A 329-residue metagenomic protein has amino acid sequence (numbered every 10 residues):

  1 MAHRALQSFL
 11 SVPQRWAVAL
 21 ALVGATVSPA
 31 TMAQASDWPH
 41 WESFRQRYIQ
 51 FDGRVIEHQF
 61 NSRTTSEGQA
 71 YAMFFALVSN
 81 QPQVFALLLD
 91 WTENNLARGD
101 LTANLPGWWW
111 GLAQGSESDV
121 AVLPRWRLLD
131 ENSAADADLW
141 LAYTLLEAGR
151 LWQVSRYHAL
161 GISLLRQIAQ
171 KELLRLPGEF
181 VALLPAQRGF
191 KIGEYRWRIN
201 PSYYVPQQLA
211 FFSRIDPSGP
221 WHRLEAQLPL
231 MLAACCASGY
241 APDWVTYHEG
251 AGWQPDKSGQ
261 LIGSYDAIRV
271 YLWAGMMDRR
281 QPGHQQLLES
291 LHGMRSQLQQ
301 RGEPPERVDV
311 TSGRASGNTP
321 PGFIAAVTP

Functional and structural regions predicted by a protein language model:
A2-V18: Bacterial N-terminal signal peptides that target proteins for export
S28-A30: N-terminal signal peptide c-region/cleavage motif recognized by signal peptidases
S36-D138, F323: N-terminal carbohydrate-binding/catalytic regions of secreted carbohydrate-active enzymes
S36-P39, R63-S66, L101-A103, A135-D136 (+2 more regions): Extended ligand-binding clefts on enzyme/binding-domain cores
S79-N80, G149-Q153, S213, D278: Short coil/turn linking the two alpha-helices of tandem helical-hairpin repeats
L87-N94, L128-L129, L146-E147, A159-A169: Active-site-adjacent structural elements in enzyme catalytic domains
